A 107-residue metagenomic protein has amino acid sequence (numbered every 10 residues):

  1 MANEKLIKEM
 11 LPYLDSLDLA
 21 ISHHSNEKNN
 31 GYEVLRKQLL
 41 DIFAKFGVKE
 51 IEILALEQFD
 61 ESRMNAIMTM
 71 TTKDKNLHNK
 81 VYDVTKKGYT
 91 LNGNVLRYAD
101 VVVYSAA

Functional and structural regions predicted by a protein language model:
M1-L11: Charge-rich, N-proximal long alpha-helical rod segments
L14-A107: Structured alpha/beta interaction-core segments
